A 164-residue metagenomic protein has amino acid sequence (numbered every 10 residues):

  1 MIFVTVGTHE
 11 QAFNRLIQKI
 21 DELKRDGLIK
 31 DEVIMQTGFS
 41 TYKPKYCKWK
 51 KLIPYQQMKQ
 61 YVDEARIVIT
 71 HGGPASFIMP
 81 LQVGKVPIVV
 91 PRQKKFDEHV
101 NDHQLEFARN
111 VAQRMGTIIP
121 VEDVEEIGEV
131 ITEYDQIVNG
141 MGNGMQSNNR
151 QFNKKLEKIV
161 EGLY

Functional and structural regions predicted by a protein language model:
M1-Y164: Nucleotide-activated sugar donor-binding and catalytic core shared by glycosyltransferases and related lipid-linked
